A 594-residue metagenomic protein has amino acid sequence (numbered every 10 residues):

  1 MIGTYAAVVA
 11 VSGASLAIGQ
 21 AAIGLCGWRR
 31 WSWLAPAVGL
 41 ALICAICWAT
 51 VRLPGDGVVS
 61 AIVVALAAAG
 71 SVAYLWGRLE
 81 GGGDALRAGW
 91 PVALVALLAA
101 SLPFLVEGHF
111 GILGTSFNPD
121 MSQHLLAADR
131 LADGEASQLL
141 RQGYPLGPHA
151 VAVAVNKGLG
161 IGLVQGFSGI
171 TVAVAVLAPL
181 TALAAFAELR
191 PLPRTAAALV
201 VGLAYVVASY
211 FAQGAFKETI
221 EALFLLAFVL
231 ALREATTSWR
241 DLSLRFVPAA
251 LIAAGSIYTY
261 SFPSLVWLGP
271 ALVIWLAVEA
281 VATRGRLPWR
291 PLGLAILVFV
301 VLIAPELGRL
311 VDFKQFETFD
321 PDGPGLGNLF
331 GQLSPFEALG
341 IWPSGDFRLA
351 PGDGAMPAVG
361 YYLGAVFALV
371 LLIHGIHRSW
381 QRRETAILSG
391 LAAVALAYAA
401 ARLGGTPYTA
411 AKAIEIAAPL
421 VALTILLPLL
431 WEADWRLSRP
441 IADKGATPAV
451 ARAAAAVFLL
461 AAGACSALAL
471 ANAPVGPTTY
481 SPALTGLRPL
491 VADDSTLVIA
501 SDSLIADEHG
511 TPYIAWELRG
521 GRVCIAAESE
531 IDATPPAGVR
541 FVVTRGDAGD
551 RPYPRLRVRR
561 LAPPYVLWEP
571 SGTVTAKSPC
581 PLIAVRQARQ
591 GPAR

Functional and structural regions predicted by a protein language model:
M1-R87: Membrane-embedded, hydrophobic transmembrane alpha-helices
L16-A21, A67-R78, G169-L189, V370-H374: Transmembrane-helix motifs of polytopic, lipid-linked glycan transferases
L102-F224: Active-site lumenal/periplasmic loops and adjacent helix-entry segments of GT-C-fold, multi-pass membrane
A136-G147, V151, N156, P291-I296 (+1 more regions): Periplasmic/ER-lumenal interhelical loops and adjacent helix-loop junctions in multi-pass membrane proteins
V172-A175, E218, F224, V266-L268 (+3 more regions): Hydrophobic/aromatic-rich transmembrane helices and adjacent perimembrane loops
R245-A253, V273, G293-V300, A395 (+3 more regions): Signature aromatic-anchored transmembrane alpha helix within multi-pass, membrane-resident enzymes that catalyze glycan
T259-S264, E306-L307, A399-A400, P428-W431 (+2 more regions): Transmembrane alpha-helical segments
L460-C465, A473-P482, R488-G546: Short periplasmic/luminal acceptor-recognition loop of GT-C membrane glycosyltransferases, typified by
